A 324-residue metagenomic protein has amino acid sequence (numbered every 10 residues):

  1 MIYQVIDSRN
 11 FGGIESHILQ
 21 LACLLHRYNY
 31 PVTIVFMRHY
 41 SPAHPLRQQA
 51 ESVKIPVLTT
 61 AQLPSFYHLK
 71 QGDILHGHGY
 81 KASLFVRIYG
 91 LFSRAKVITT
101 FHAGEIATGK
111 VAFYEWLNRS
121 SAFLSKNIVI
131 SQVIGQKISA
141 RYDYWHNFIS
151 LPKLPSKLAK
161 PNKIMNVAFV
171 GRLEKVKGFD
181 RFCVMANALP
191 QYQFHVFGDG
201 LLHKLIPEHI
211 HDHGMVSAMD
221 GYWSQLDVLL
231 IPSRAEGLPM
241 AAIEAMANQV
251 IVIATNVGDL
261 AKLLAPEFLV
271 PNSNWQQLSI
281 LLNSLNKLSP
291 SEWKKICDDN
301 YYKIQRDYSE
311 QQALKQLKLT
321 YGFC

Functional and structural regions predicted by a protein language model:
Y3-L63, G200: N-terminal strand-loop element at the rim of the active site of nucleotide-sugar-dependent glycosyltransferases
G12-C23, F169-A188, V196, L201-K204: A conserved mid-protein helix/loop that constitutes part of the nucleotide-sugar donor-binding site
G13, P290-Y321: A charged, aromatic-enriched C-terminal amphipathic alpha-helix characteristic of glycosyltransferases across folds
F36, I251-A254: Short hydrophobic beta-strand element within catalytic cores of glycosyltransferases and related nucleotide-activated
G77-F85, F101: Short His-centered aromatic/hydrophobic patch
A122-P155: Donor nucleotide-sugar binding/catalytic pocket of nucleotide-sugar-dependent glycosyltransferases
M215, R234: Aromatic "clamp/platform" in nucleotide-sugar-dependent glycosyltransferases that forms part of the donor/acceptor
P266-Q276, L285-P290: Conserved acidic donor-binding segment of nucleotide-sugar-dependent glycosyltransferases
